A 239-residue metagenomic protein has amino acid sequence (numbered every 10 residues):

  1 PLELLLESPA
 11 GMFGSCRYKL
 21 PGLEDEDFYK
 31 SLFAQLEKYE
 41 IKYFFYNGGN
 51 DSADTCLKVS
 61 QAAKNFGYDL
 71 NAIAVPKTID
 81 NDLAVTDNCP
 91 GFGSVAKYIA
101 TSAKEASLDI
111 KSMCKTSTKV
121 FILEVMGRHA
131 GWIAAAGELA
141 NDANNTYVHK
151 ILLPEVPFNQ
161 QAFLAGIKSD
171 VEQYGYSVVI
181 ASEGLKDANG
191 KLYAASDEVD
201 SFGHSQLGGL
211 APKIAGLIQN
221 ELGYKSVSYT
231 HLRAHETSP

Functional and structural regions predicted by a protein language model:
P1-I41, D51: Glycine-rich oxoanion-binding loops at beta->alpha junctions
L6-Y18, K77-D87, T118, A195-D197: Gly-rich Lys/Arg/Thr-decorated short loops/hinges at beta-loop-alpha junctions or inter-strand turns that position
A10-F13, A72-A74, V120-I122, I151 (+1 more regions): Conserved beta-strand scaffold positions in the cores of enzyme catalytic domains, especially in NTP/NDP-utilizing
Y46-G48, D54-A63, C89-K225: Accessory alpha-helical/coil subdomains and C-terminal extensions that flank or cap enzyme catalytic cores
A63-D69: A short alpha->loop->secondary-structure connector
T230-T237: Conserved small/polar residues in nucleotide/adenosyl-binding loops
